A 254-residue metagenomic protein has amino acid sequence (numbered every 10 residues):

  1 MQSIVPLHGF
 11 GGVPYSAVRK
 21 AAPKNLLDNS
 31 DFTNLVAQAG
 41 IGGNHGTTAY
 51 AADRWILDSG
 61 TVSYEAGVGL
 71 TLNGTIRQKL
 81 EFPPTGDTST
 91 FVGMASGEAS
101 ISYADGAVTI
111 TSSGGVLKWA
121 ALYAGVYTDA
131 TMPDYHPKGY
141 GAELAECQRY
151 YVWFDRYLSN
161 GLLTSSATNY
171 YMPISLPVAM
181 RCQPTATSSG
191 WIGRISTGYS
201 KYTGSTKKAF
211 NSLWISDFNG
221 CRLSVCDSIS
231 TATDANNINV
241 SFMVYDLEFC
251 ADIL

Functional and structural regions predicted by a protein language model:
I4-L254: Extracellular and organelle-lumenal recognition/adhesion modules and their flexible linkers in secreted
